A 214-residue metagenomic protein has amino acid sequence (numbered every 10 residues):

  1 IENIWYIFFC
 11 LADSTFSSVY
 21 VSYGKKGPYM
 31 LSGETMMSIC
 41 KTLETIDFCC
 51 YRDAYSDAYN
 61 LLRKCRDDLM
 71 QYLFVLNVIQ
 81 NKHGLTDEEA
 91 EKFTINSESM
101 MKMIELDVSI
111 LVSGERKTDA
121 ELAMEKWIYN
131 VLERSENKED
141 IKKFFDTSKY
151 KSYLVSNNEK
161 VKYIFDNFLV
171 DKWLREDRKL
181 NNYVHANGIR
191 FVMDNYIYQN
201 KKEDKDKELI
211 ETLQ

Functional and structural regions predicted by a protein language model:
I1-T35: N-terminal, Lys/Arg-enriched amphipathic/low-complexity engagement segments that precede the first folded domain
T15, Y72, Y183, N187-F191: A short secondary-structure junction motif
Y20-M30, D47, Y51-R52, N60-R178 (+1 more regions): Short non-catalytic regulatory patches outside canonical folded cores
T35-L43, I197-Q199: Active-site-adjacent bridging/hinge elements
E159, Y163, G188-E211: C-terminal/domain-terminus segments
V170-K179, K201-Q214: Amphipathic, Lys/Arg-enriched alpha-helical patches that create a basic surface for binding polyanionic ligands
